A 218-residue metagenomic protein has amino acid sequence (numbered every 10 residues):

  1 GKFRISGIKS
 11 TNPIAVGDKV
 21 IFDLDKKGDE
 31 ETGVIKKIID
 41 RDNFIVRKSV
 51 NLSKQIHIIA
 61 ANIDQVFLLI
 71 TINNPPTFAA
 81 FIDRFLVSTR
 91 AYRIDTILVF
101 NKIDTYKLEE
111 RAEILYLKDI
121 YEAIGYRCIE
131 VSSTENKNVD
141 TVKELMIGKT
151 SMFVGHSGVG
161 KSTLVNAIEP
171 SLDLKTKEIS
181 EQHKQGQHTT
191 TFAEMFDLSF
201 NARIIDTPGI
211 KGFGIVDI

Functional and structural regions predicted by a protein language model:
G1, T11-G28, N136-I218: Conserved G1/Walker A P-loop phosphate-binding module
G1-A79: N-terminal accessory targeting/assembly segments
K26-D29, D40-N43, I72-P75, K102-Y106 (+3 more regions): Conserved nucleotide-binding/hydrolysis micro-motifs of P-loop NTPases
R41, L69, N73, S88 (+7 more regions): Conserved, well-folded catalytic cores of nucleic-acid-processing and energy-transducing macromolecular machines
N62-I70, R93-I103, G125-E130: Conserved beta-strand/loop subsegment of P-loop NTPase cores
F78-A79, K107-E113, G214-D217: Conserved ATPase-coupling elements of RecA-like P-loop NTPase cores
A80-D95: Histidine-anchored nucleotide/phosphate-binding helix
T105-V159: Canonical P-loop GTPase G-domain recognition
